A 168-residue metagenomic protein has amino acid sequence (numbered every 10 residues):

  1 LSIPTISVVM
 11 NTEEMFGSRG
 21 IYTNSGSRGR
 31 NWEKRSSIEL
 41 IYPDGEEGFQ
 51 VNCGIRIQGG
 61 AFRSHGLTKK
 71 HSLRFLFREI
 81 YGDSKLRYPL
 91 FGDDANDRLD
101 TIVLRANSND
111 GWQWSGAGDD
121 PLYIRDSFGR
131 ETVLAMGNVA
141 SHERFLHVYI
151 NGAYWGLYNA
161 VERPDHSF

Functional and structural regions predicted by a protein language model:
L1-F168: Phosphate-handling architecture centered on phosphoinositide signaling
